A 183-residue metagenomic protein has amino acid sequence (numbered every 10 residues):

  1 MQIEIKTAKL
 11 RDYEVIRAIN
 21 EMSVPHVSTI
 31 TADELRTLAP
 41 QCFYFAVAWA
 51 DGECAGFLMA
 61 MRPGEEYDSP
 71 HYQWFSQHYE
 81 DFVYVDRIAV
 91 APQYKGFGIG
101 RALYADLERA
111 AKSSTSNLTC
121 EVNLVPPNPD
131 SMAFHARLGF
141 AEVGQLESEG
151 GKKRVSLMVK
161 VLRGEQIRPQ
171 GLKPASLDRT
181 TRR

Functional and structural regions predicted by a protein language model:
Q2-I16: A short beta-loop-alpha structural element at the N-terminal edge of CoA-dependent acyl/N-acetyltransferase catalytic
Y44-L58: Conserved beta-hairpin
M59-R87: Conserved acyl-donor/pantetheine-binding loop and adjacent beta-alpha core of acyl/acetyltransferases and related
D86-K95, N123-V125: A short, internal acetyl-CoA/4′-phosphopantetheine-binding micro-motif in the GNAT/acyltransferase core
V90, G96-R109, R137: Conserved acetyl-CoA-binding loop-helix of GNAT-fold acetyltransferases
A111-L124: Conserved GNAT acetyl-CoA-binding A-motif
V125-G144: Conserved active-site alpha-helix within GNAT-family acetyltransferase domains
E147-R183: C-terminal "cap" of GNAT-fold acetyltransferases
